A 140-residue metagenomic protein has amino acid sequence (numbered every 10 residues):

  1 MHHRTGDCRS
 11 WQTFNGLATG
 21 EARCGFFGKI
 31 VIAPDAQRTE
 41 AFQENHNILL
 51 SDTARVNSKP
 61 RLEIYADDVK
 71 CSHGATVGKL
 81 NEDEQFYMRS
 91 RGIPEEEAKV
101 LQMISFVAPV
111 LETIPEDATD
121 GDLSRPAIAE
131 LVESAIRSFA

Functional and structural regions predicted by a protein language model:
M1-A140: Active-site gating/interface segments in enzymes
